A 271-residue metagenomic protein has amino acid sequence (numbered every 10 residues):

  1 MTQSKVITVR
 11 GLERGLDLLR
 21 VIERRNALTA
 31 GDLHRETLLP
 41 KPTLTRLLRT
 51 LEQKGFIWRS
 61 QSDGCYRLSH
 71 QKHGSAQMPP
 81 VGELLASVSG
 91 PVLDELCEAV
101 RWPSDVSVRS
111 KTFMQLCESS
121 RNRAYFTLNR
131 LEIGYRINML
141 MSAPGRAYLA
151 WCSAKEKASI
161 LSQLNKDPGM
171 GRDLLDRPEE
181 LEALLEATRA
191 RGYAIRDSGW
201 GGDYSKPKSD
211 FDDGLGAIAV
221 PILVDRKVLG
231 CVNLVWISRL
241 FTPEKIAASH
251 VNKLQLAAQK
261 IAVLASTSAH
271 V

Functional and structural regions predicted by a protein language model:
M1-A86, Q259, V263: N-terminal helix-turn-helix
Q61, S119-R121, G199, N233-L234: Short clusters of small/polar residues that mark proteolytic maturation junctions
R67-L164: Amphipathic alpha-helical effector-binding/dimerization core of metabolite-sensing transcriptional regulators
T127-F211: Short, solvent-exposed recognition segments
S159, P168, Q255-V271: Cysteine/selenocysteine-centered motifs that mediate thiol-based redox chemistry or coordinate metal-sulfur cofactors
L174-K260: Extended hydrophobic
